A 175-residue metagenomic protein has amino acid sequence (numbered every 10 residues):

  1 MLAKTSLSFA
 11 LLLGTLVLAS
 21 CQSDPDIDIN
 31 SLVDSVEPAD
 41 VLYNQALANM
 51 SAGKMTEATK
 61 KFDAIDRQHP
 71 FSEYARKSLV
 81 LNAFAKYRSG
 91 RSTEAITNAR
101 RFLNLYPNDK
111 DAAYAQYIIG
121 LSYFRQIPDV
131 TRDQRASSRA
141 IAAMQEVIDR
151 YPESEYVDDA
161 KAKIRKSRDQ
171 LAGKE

Functional and structural regions predicted by a protein language model:
L2-T5, S20-E175: Acidic, polar-rich low-complexity tracts and alpha-helical solenoid repeat scaffolds
K4-L13: Sec-dependent N-terminal signal peptides
T15-L18: Bacterial Sec-type N-terminal signal peptides, specifically the leucine/valine-rich hydrophobic h-region
